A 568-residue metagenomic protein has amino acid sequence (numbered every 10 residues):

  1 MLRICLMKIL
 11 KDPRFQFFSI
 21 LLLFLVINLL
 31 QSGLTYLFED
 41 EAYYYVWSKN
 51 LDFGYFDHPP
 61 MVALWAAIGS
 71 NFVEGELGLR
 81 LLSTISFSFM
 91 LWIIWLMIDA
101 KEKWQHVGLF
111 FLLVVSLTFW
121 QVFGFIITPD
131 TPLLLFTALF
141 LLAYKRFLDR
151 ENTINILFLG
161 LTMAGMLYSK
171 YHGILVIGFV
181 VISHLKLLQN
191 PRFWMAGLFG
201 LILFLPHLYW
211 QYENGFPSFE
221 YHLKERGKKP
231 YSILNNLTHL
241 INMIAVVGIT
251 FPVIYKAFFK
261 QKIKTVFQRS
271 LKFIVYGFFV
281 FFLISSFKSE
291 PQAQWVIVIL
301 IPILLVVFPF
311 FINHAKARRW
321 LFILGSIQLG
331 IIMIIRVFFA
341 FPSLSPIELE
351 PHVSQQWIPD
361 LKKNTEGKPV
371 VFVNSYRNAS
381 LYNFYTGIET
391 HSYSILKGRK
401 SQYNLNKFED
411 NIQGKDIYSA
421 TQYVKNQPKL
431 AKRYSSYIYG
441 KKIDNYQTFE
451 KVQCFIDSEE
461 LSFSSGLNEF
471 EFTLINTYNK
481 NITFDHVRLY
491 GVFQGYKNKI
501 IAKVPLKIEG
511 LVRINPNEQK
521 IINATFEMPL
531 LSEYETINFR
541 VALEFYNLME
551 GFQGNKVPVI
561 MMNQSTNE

Functional and structural regions predicted by a protein language model:
S32-Y44, F53-W65, V73-L77, N214-G215 (+1 more regions): Extracytoplasmic catalytic/substrate-binding loops of multi-pass membrane glycan-assembly enzymes
N50, F110, L148, T153-K170 (+3 more regions): Membrane-interface alpha helices of multi-pass inner-membrane proteins
L81-K101, L139: Transmembrane-helix motifs of polytopic, lipid-linked glycan transferases
I94-S116, L134-L135: Transmembrane-helix signature of polytopic, membrane-embedded enzymes that assemble or transfer cell-envelope glycans
D99-W104, F140-N155: Membrane-interface transmembrane helices that cradle and orient dolichyl/undecaprenyl
V122-L133: Short acidic/glycine- and proline-prone juxtamembrane loop motifs at membrane-interface regions of multi-pass membrane
A143-R150, M163, L175-L201, K229-P230: Perimembrane helix-loop-helix junctions
R318-G367, S375-H391, I395-K397, A420-Q422 (+1 more regions): Membrane-proximal, lumen/periplasm-facing interface regions of secretory-pathway glyco- and lipid-modifying enzymes
